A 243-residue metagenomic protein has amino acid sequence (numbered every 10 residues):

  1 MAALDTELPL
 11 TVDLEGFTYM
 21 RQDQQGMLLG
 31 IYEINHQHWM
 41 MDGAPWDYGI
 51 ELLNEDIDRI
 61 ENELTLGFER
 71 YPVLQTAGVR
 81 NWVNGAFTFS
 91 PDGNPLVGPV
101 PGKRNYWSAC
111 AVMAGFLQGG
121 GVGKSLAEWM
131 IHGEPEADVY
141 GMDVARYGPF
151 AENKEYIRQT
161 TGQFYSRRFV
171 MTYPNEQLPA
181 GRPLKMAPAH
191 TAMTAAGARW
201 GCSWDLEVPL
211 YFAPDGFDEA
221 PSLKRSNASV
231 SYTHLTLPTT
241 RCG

Functional and structural regions predicted by a protein language model:
M1-L53, T65, R70, E155-Y165 (+2 more regions): Flavin-dependent oxidoreductases
T6, D13-E15, W82-V83, D92 (+2 more regions): Short beta-strand-initiation
V12, E55-R59, G181: Soluble or luminal CAZymes and related metallo-dependent hydrolases
Q25, I34-N35, G102, M113-G115 (+2 more regions): Short, glycine-/Ser/Thr-/acidic-enriched flexible segments
L29-G30, Q37-W39, L117-G119, C202 (+1 more regions): Short helix/loop capping segments that flank catalytic or ligand/cofactor-binding pockets
N54, I60-T161, R168: C-terminal catalytic lobe of FAD-dependent flavoproteins
A137-L235, R241-G243: Glycine/proline-enriched, intrinsically flexible loops and inter-domain linkers
